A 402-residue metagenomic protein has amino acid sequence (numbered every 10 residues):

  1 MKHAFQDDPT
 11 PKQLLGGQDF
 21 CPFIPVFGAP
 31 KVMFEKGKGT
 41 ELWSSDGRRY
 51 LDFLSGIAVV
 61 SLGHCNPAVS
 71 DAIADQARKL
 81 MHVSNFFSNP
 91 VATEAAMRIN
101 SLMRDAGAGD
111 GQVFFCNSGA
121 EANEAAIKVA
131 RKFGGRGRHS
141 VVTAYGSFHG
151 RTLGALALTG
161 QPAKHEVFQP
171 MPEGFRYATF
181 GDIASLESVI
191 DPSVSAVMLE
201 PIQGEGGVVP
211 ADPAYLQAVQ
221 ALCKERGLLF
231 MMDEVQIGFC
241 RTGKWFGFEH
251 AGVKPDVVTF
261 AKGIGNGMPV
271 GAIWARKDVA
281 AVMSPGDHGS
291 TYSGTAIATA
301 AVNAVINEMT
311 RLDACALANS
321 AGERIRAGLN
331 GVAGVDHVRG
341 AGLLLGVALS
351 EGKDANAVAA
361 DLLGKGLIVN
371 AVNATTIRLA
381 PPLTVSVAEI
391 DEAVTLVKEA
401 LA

Functional and structural regions predicted by a protein language model:
K2-A402: Conserved N-terminal phosphate-binding loop of PLP-dependent enzymes in the Aspartate aminotransferase
